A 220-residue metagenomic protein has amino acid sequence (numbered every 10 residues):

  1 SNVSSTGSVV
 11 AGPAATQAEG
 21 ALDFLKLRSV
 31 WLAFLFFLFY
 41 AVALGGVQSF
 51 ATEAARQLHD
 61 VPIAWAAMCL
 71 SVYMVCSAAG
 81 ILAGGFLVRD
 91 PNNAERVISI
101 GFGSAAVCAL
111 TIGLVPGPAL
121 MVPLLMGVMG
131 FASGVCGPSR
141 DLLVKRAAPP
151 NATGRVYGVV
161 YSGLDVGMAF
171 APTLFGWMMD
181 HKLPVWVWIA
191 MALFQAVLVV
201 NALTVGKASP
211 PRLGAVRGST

Functional and structural regions predicted by a protein language model:
N2-A33, T220: Juxtamembrane intracellular "pre-TM" segments in multi-pass secondary transporters
S29-M74, A78-I81: Extracytoplasmic gate region of multi-pass secondary transporters
G80-N93, M179-D180: Helix-to-loop junctions at the C-terminal end of transmembrane segments in multipass secondary transporters
R96-T111: Structural signature of the two symmetry-related core transmembrane helices
G113, A190-T220: Multi-pass alpha-helical transporter architecture, strongest for 12-TM Major Facilitator/SLC carriers used
V135-A148: Intracellular juxtamembrane helix-capping segments at the cytosolic ends of symmetry-related transmembrane helices
A147-H181: A late C-terminal transmembrane helix in Major Facilitator Superfamily
W177-F194: A membrane-interface helix-boundary motif in multi-pass transporters
